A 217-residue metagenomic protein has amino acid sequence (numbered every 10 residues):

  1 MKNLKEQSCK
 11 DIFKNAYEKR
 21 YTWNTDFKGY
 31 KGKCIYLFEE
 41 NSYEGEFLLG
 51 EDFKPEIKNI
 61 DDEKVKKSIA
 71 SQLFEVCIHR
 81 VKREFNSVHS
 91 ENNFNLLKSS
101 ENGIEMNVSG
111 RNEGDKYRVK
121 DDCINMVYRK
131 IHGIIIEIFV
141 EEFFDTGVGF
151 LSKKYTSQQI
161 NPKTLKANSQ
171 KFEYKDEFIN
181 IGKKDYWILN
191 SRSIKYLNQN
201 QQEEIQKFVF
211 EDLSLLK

Functional and structural regions predicted by a protein language model:
M1-E39, D61-K64, I69, F85: N-terminal leader/targeting segments and the immediate start of mature chains
N24-D26, E39, K98-S100, H132 (+1 more regions): A generic structural signal for short, solvent-exposed coil/turn residues that cap or connect secondary-structure
K33-I35, L48, T156: Residue-level recognition of well-ordered beta-strand positions that form the cores of beta-sheet-rich folds across
I35-N41, D52, I160-P162, I181: Generic structural motif
N41-Y43, Q201: Intrinsically disordered, low-complexity acidic/polar segments
E44-E137: An acidic-aromatic
G103-K217: Gly/Pro-enriched, hydrophobic low-complexity segments that function as extracytoplasmic propeptides/linkers
